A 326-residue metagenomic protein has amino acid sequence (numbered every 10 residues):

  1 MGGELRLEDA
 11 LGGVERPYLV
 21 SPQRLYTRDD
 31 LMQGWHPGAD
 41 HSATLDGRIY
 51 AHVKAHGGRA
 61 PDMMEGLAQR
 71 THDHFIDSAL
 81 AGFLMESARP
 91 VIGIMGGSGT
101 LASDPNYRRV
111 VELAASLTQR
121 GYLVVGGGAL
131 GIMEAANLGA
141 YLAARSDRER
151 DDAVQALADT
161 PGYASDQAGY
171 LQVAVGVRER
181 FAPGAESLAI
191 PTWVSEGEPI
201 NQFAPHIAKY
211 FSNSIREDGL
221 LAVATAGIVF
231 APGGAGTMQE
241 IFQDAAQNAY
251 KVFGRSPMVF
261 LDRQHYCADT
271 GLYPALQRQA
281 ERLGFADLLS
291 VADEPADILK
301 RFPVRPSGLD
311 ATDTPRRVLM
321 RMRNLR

Functional and structural regions predicted by a protein language model:
M1-Q172: Glycine-rich beta-alpha loop segments
L5-E8, A102, G197, H265-G271: Short, charged/polar "capping" segments at the starts of alpha-helices and the immediately preceding loops
G93-G97, G127, A189-T192, A231-P232 (+1 more regions): Short beta-strand segments
S103-P105, M238-F242: Glycine/threonine-rich flexible loop motifs
G121, R148-D159, A231-P232, M238 (+1 more regions): Short, acidic/small-residue loops that bind anionic groups at enzyme active sites
G131-F230: Acidic/glycine-enriched connector segments
A136-G139, I200, E240-Q243, T270-Y273: Short acidic, glycine/serine/threonine-rich loops at helix termini
L220-A222, R255-R326: C-terminal functional extensions of proteins
